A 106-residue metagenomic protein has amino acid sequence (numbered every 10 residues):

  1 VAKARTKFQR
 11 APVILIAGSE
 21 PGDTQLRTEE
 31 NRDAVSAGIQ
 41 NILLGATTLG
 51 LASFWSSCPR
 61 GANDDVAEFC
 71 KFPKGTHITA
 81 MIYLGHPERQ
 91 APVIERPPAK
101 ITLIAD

Functional and structural regions predicted by a protein language model:
V1-V35: Glycine/small-residue-rich phosphate/adenosyl-binding loop
P12-L15, A52-S53, A80: Structural motif
S19, S57-C58, H86: Short secondary-structure boundary segments
L26-E30, L51-D64: GST superfamily/GST-like fold recognition
L44-T48: Short hydrophobic alpha-helices that are characteristic scaffold elements of the AMP-binding
V66-T79: Short, electropositive alpha-helical surface patch
I78-D106: C-terminal helix-cap and adjacent tail motif
